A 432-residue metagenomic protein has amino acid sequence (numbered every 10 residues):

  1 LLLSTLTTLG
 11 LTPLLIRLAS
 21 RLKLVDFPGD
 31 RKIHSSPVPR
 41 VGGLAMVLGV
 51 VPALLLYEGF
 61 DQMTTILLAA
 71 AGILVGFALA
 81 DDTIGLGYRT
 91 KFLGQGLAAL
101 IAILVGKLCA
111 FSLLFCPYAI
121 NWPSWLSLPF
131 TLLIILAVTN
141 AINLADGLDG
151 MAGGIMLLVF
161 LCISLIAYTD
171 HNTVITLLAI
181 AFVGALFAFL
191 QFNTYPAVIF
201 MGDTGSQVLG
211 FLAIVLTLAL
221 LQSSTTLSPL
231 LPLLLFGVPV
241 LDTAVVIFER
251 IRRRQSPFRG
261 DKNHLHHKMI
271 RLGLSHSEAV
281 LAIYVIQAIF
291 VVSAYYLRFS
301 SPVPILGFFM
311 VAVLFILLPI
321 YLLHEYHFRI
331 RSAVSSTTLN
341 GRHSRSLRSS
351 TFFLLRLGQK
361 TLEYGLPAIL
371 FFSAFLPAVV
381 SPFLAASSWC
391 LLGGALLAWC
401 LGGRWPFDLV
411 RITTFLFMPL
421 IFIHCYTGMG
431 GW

Functional and structural regions predicted by a protein language model:
L1-T243, L357-P377, S388-G402, D408-G428: "…together with the soluble PPM/PP2C metallo-phosphatase catalytic core" -> "…together with the soluble PPM/PP2C
L14-V38, V245-S277, F328-S350: Cytosolic, membrane-interface loops and tails of multi-pass inner-membrane proteins
L54-Y57, V291-S300, S373-A385: Juxtamembrane "helix exit" motif at the C-terminal ends of alpha-helical transmembrane segments in multi-pass membrane
S127, L306-V313, L384-L391: Alpha-helical transmembrane segments of polytopic membrane proteins
L216-S224, A282, I289-S300, C425-G431: Transmembrane helix-loop junctions at the membrane interface of multipass transporters and ion channels
H267, R271-S332: C-terminal membrane module of polytopic membrane proteins
R271-A282, S346-I369: Loop-to-transmembrane boundary segments
V334-T338, F353-Q359, P382: Intrinsically disordered, low-complexity charged/polar segments
